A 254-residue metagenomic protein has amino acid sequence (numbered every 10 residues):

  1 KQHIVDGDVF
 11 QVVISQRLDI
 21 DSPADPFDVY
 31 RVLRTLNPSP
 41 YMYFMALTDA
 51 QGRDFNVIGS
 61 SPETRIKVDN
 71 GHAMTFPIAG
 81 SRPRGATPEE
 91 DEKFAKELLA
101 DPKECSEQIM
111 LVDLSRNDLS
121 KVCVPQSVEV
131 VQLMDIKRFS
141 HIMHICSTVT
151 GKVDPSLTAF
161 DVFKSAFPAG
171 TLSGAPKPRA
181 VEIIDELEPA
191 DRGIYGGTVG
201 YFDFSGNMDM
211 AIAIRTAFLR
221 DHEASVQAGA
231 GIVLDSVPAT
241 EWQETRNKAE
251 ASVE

Functional and structural regions predicted by a protein language model:
K1-E254: Extended alpha-helical targeting/anchoring segments, especially N-terminal organellar/secretory targeting helices
